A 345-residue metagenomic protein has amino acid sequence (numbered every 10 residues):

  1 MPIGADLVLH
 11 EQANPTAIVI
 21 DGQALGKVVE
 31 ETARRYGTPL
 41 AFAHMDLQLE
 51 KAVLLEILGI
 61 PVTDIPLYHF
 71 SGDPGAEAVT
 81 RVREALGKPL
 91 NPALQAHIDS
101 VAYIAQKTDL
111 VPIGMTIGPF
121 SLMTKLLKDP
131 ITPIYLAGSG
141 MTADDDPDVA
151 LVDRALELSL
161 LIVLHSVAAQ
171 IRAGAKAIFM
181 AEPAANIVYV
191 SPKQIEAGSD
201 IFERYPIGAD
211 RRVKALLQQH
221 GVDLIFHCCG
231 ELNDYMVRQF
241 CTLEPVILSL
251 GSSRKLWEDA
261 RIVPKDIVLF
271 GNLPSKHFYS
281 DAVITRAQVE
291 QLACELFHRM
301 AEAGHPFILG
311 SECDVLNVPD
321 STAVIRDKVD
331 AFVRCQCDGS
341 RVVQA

Functional and structural regions predicted by a protein language model:
M1-L7, P15, A93-A345: Active-site loop segments of alpha/beta catalytic cores
G4-G37: Active-site-flanking structural segment that lines cofactor/substrate pockets
E11, Q48-T63: Glycine-rich loop at the start of a catalytic domain that most often binds anionic cofactors/ligands
G22-Q23, P74, H277: Solvent-exposed, flexible loop/coil residues
L25-L47, A168-A177, Q239-V246: Catalytic domains of carbohydrate-active enzymes, especially glycoside hydrolases
L47-E50, P119-S121: A short acidic, glycine/proline-enriched capping/turn motif at secondary-structure boundaries, especially helix N-cap
T63-Q106: A gly/proline- and charged-residue-enriched helix-loop-helix capping module
